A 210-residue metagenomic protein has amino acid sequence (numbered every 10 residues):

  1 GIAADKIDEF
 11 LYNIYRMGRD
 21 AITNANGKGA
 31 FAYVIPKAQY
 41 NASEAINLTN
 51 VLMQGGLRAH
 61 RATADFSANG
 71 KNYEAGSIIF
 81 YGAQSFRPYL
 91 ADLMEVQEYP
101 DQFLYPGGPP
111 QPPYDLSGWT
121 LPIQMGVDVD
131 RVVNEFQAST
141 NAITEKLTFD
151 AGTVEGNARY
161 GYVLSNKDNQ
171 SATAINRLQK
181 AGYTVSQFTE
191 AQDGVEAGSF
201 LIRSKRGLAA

Functional and structural regions predicted by a protein language model:
G1-A210: Intrinsic-disorder/low-complexity accessory segments
